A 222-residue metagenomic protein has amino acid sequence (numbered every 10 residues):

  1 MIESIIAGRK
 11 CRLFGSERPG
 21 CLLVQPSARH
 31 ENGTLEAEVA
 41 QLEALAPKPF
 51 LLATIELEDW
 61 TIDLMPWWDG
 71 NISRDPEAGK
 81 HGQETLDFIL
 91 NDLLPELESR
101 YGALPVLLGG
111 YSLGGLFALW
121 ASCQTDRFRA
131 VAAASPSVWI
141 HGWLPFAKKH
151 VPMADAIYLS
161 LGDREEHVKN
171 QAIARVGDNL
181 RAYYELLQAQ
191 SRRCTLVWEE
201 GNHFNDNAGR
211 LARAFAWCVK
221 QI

Functional and structural regions predicted by a protein language model:
M1-G15: N-terminal cap/lid segment of alpha/beta-hydrolase-fold proteins
E17-R100: Serine-hydrolase catalytic machinery in alpha/beta-hydrolase-like enzymes
V39-E43, A121-S122, Y184: A conserved amphipathic alpha-helix that caps or lines the catalytic cleft of carbohydrate- and lipid-modifying enzymes
G109-G114, A118: Gly/Ala-rich beta-loop-alpha elbow adjacent to hydrolase catalytic centers
W120-A130: Conserved hydrolase catalytic core segment
A132-A134: A short, hydrophobic beta-strand element of the alpha/beta-hydrolase
V138-C218: The feature captures the conserved acid-bearing segment of alpha/beta-hydrolase catalytic domains
